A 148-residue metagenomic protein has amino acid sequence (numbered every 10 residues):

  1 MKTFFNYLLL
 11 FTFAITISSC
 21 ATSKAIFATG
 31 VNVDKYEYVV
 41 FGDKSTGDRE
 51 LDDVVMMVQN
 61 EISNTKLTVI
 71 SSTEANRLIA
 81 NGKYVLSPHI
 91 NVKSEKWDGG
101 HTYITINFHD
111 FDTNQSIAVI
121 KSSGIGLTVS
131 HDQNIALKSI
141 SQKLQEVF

Functional and structural regions predicted by a protein language model:
M1-L8: Bacterial N-terminal signal peptides that target proteins for export
Y7, H109, V147: Mid-sequence acidic-hydrophobic segments that form the walls of catalytic/ligand-binding cavities or oligomerization
L8-F11, T16-L67: A structural "domain/chain start" motif
A21-V33, E61-N64, Q115-F148: C-terminal/domain-edge helix-coil "capping" segments
G30, D34, Y38, D43-S45 (+3 more regions): Alpha-helical context
D43-E50, N76-I90, I135-I140: Charged, low-complexity, helix/coiled-coil-prone segments
D53, M57, H101-Y103, I135: Generic recognition of short, well-ordered alpha-helical segments
N64-T65, I70-H131: Surface-exposed short loop/turn segments
